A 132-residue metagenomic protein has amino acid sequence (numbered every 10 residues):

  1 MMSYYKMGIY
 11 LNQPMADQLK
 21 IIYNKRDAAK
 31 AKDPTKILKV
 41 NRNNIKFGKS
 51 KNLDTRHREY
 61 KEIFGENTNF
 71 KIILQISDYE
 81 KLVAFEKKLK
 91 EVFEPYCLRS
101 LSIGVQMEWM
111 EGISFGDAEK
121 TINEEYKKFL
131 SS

Functional and structural regions predicted by a protein language model:
M1-S132: Non-catalytic accessory segments flanking enzymatic or RNA/DNA-binding domains
